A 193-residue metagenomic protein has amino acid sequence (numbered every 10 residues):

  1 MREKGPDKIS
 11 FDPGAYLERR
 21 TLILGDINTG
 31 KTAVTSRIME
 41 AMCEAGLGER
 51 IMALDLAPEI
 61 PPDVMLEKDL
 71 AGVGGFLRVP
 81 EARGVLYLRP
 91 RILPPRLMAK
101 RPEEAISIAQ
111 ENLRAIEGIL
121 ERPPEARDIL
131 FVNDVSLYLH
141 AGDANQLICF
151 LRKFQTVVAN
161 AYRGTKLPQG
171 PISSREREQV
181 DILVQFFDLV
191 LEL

Functional and structural regions predicted by a protein language model:
R2-A15: Pre-Walker A adenine-sensing motif
D7, R19-L22, K100-E103, F131-V135 (+2 more regions): Generic preference for well-ordered secondary structure
G14-L17, E44-E49, V79-E81, E121-D128 (+2 more regions): Flexible, charged surface loops at secondary-structure boundaries
R20-L22, R50-M52, D128-I129, T156-V158: Residue-level preference for the first positions of well-ordered beta-strands
T21, D26-Q110, R114, R175-E176: Conserved P-loop
A33, R37, L130, G142: Short, well-structured alpha-helical interface segments that form or flank functional binding sites
M98-Y138: Internal catalytic-core helix/loop-beta-alpha segment that presents or stabilizes conserved functional determinants
E121-I129, V135-L193: Replace "adjacent to P-loop NTPase cores in ATP/GTP-dependent enzymes" with "adjacent to NTP-binding cores
